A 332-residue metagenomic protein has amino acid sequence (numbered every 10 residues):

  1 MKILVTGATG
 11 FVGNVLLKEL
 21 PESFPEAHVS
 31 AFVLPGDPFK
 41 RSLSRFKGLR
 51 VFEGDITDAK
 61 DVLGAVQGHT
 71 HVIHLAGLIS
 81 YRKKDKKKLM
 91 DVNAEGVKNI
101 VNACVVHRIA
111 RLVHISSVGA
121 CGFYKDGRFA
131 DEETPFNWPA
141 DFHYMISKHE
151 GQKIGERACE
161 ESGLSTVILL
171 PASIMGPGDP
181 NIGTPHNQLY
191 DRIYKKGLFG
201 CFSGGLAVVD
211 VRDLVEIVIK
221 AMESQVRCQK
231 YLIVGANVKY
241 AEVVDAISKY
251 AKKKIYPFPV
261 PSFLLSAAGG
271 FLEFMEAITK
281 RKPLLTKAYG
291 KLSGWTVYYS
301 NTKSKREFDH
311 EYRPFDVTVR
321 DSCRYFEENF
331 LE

Functional and structural regions predicted by a protein language model:
I3-S23: N-terminal Rossmann NAD(P)H-binding glycine-rich loop of SDR-like oxidoreductase domains
R45, L49-E95, A103: NAD(P)H-binding glycine-rich loop region in Rossmannoid oxidoreductase-like domains and their noncatalytic homologs
Y81, V118-R128, I174-D179, G183: Conserved catalytic-site region of short-chain dehydrogenase/reductase
E95-H143: Conserved Rossmann-fold NAD(P)-dependent oxidoreductase catalytic core, especially the SDR/UDP-sugar
K153-P177: Conserved beta-loop-beta element that borders a ligand/cofactor-binding pocket
S162-L164, G176-N187, A221-Y231, K253-K254: Glycine/proline-rich active-site loop of Rossmann-fold NAD(P)-dependent oxidoreductases
P185, F202-M222, Q229: Substrate-positioning beta->alpha
I217-P283, N301, R306, F315-E332: Mid/C-terminal beta-alpha module of Rossmann-like enzyme folds, strongest in SDR-family dehydrogenases/epimerases
